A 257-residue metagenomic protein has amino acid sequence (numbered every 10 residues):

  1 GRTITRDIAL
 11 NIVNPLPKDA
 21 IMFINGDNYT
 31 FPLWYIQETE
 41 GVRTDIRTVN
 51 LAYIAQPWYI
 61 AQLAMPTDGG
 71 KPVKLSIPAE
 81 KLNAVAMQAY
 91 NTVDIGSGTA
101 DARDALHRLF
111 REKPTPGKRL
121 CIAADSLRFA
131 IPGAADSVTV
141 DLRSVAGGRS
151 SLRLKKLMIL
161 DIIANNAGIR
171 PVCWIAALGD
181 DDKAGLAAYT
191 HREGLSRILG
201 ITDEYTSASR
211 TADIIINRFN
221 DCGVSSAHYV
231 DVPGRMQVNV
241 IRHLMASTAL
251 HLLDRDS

Functional and structural regions predicted by a protein language model:
G1-D19, I36-S257: ER/secretory pathway lumenal C-terminal domains and tails of membrane proteins involved in glycoprotein biogenesis
I24-N25: Short beta-strand scaffold positions
F31-Y35: Phosphate- and divalent-cation-binding pockets in alpha/beta enzyme and binding domains that engage nucleotide-derived
